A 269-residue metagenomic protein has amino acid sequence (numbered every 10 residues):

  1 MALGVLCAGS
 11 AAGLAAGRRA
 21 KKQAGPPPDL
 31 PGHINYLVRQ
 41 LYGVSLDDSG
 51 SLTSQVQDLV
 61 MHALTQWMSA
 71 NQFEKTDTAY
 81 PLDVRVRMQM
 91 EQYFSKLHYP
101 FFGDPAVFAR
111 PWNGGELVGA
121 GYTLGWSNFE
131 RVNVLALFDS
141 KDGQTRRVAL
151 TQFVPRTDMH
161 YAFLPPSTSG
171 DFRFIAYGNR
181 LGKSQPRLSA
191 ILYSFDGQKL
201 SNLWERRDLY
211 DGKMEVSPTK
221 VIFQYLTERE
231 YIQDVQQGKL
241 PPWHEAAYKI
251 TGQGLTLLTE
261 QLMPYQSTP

Functional and structural regions predicted by a protein language model:
M1-A2, L164, N179-K183: Short, surface-exposed loop/turn motifs that are enriched in glycine and acidic residues and include a nearby proline
M1-G17: N-terminal export signals
A15-A79, R180-P269: Acidic, small-residue rich beta-repeat scaffolds with periodic aromatic anchors
A20-V154: Terminal domain-start segments
G103-V107, V154-L164, R207-V216: Repeated scaffold domains used in trafficking and secretory/extracellular systems, primarily beta-propellers
G115-G125, G170-R180, T219-E228: Short beta-strand elements that form the blades of beta-propeller/WD-repeat-like and other beta-sheet-rich scaffold
F138-P166, S201-N202, L257-M263: A short, surface-exposed interaction/processing loop segment used at functional sites
A162-D171, S184: Extended beta-strand-rich segments in extracellular/periplasmic secretory proteins, especially within noncatalytic
